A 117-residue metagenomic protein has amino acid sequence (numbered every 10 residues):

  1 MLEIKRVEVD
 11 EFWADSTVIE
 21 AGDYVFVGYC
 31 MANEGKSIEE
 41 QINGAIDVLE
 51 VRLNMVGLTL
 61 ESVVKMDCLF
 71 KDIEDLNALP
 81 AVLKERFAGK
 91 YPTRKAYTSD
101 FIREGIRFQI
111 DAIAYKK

Functional and structural regions predicted by a protein language model:
M1-V64, F70-K117: N-terminal presequence-like segments and the immediate start of the first folded domain
